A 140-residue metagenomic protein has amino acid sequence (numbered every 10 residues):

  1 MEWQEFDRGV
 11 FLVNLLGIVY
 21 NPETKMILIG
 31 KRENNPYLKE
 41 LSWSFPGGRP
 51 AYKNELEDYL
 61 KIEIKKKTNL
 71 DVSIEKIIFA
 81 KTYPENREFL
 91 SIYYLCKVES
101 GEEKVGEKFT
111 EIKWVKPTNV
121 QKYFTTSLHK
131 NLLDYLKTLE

Functional and structural regions predicted by a protein language model:
M1-L16: Acidic, metal-coordinating catalytic segment for phosphate/diphosphate chemistry, firing primarily on the Nudix
V13-L15, K25, L90-I92, T110: Change "...and in nucleic-acid phosphodiester-cleaving endonucleases..." to "...and in nucleic-acid processing enzymes
G17, I77, Y94-C96: A structural signal for short, well-ordered beta-strand segments
M26-K66: Conserved Nudix-box catalytic region and its N-terminal flanking loop in Nudix hydrolases and closely related
N69-F79: A short coil-to-beta-strand element that immediately follows conserved catalytic motifs
K81-E102, Y135: Active-site-adjacent beta-strand/loop module that shapes the phosphate/pyrophosphate-binding cleft
K104-Y135: NUDIX/MutT-family hydrolases
